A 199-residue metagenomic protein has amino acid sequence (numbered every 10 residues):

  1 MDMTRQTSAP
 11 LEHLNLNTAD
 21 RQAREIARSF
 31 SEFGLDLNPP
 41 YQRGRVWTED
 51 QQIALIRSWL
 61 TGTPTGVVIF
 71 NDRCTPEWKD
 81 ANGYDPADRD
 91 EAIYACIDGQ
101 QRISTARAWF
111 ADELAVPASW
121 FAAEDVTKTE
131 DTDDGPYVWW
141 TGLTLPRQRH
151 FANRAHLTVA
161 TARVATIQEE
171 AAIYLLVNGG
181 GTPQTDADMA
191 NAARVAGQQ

Functional and structural regions predicted by a protein language model:
M3-T7: Acidic, Ser/Thr/Pro-rich intrinsically disordered transcriptional activation regions
S8-D20, E25, D36, Y41-E49 (+1 more regions): Basic- and aromatic-enriched surface patches that contact anionic nucleotides/nucleic acids
